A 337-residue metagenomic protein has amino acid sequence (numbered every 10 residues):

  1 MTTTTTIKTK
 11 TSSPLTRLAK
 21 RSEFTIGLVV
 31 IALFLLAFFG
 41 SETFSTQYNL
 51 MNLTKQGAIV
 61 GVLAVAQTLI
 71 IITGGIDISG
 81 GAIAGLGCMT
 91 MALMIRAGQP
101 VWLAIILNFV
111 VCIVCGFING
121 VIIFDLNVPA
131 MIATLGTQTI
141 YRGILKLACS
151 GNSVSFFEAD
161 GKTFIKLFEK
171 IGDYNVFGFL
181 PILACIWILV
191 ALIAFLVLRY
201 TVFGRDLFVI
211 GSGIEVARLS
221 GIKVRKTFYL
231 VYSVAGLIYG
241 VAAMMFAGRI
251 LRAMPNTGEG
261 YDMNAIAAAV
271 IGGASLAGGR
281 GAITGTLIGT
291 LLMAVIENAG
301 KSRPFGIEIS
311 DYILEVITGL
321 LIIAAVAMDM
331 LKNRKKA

Functional and structural regions predicted by a protein language model:
M1-I31, L35, L192, S212 (+2 more regions): Cytosolic-side transmembrane-helix boundaries in multi-pass membrane proteins
L15-A19, I76, V114-F156, L192 (+3 more regions): Short loop segments and helix-boundary regions at transmembrane helix junctions of multi-pass inner-membrane proteins
E23-L28, L53, V60-G61, A82-I83 (+7 more regions): Hydrophobic alpha-helical transmembrane segments
I26-F38, Q67, Q138-G143, I186-V197 (+4 more regions): Hydrophobic core segments of alpha-helical transmembrane domains in multi-pass membrane transport and ion-translocation
L33-A97, I122-N127, A267, I271-I283 (+2 more regions): Single transmembrane alpha-helix segments in multi-pass membrane proteins
P100-I105, V114-N119, I123, N175-A253: Helix-loop-helix "hairpin" substructures at the membrane interface of multi-pass membrane proteins
A130-Y200, T227-L230, I250-P255, G306-I309: Transmembrane helix-bundle core of multi-pass membrane transporters and related energy-transducing complexes
S233, Y239, R249-T318: Transmembrane alpha-helical segments in multi-pass inner-membrane proteins
